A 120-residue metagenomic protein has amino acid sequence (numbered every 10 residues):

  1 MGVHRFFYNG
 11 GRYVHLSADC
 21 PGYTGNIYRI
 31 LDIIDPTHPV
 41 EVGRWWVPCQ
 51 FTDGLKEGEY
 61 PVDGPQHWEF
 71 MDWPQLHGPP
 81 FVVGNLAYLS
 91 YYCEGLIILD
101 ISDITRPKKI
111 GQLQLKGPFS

Functional and structural regions predicted by a protein language model:
M1-S120: Feature marking well-ordered beta-strand scaffolds used for ligand recognition
